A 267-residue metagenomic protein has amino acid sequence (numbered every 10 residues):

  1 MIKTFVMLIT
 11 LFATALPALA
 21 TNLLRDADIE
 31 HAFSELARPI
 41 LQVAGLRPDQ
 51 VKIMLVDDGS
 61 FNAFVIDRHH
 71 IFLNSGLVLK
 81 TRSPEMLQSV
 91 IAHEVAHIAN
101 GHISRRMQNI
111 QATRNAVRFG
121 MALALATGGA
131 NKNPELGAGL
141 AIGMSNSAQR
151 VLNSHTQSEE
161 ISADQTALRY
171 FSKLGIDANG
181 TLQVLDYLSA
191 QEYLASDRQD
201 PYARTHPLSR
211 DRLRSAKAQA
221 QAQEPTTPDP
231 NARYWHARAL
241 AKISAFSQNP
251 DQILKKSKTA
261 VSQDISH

Functional and structural regions predicted by a protein language model:
M1-E85, Q149, Q191-S196, D251-S257: Hydrophobic or amphipathic, alpha-helical segments that drive membrane association/targeting
R25-A27, H31, I53, V151 (+1 more regions): Extracytoplasmic and endomembrane cell-envelope/extracellular-matrix remodeling and assembly machinery
I40, H97-I98, Y170: Short alpha-helical functional segments enriched in proximate histidine and acidic residues
D49-K52, M107-T113, L136-G139, G175-L185: Acidic/histidine metal-binding catalytic segments
N62-V65, I91, F119-L123: Active-site microenvironments of hydrolase-like enzyme catalytic domains
S83-A99: Short alpha-helix carrying the canonical HExxH Zn2+-binding catalytic motif
V95-A112, A130: Catalytic Zn2+-binding segment of zinc metalloproteases
N115-A130, E135-V151: Membrane-active amphipathic alpha-helices enriched in small hydrophobic residues
